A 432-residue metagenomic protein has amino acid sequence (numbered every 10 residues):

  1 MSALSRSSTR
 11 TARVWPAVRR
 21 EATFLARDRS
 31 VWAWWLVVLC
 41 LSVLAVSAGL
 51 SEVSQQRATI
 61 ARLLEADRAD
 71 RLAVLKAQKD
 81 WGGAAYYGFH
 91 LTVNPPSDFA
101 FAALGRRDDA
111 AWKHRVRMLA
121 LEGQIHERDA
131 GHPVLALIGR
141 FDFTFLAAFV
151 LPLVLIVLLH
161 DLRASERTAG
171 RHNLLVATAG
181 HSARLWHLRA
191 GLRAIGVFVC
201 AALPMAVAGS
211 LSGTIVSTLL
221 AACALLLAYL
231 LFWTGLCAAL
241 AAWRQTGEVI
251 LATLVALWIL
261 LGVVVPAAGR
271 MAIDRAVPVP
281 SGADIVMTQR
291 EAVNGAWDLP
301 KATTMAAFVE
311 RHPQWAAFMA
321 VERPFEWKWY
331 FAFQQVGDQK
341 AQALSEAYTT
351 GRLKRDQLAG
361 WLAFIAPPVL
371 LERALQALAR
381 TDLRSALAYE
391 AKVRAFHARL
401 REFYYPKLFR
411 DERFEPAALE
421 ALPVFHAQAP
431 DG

Functional and structural regions predicted by a protein language model:
M1-A136, L251, W258-G432: Transmembrane alpha-helical segments and their membrane-interface loop/helix boundaries that make up the transmembrane
A17, A26-R27, V157-F198: Helix-loop-helix units of permease transmembrane domains in multi-pass membrane transporters, especially ABC
W32, F149, L192-M205, L230 (+2 more regions): Hydrophobic alpha-helical transmembrane segments in multi-pass membrane proteins
E122-G123, A183-G213: Hydrophobic alpha-helical transmembrane segments that constitute the membrane-spanning cores of multi-pass membrane
I138-A169: Long, hydrophobic alpha-helical segments
L155-L159, F232-L236, A252: Hydrophobic/aromatic residues in alpha-helical transmembrane segments
A222-R244, L261: Hydrophobic alpha-helical transmembrane segments of polytopic membrane proteins
Q245-V255: Membrane-interfacial entry segments at the cytosolic side of transmembrane helices
